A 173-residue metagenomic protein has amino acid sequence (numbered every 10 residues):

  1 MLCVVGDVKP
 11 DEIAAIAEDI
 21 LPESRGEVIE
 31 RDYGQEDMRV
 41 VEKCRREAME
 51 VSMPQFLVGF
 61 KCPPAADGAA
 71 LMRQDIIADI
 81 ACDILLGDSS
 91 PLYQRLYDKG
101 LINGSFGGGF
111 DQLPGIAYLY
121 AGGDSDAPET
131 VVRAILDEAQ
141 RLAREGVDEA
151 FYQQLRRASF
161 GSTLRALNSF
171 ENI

Functional and structural regions predicted by a protein language model:
M1-I29, M53, D67, S89 (+1 more regions): Charge-rich, well-structured scaffold segments of protease-associated domains
I29-P91, R95, Y120: His/Glu-based metal-binding/catalytic segments typifying zinc-dependent metallopeptidases
